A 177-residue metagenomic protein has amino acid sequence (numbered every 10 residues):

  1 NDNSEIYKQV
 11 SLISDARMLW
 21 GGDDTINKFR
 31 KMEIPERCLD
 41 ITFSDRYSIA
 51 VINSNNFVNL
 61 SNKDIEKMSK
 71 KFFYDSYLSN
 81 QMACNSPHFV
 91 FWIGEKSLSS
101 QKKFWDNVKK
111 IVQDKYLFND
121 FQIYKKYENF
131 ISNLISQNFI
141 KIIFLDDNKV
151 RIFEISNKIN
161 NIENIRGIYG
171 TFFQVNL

Functional and structural regions predicted by a protein language model:
N1-V90, G94-E95: Conserved NAD(P)+-binding/catalytic subdomain of aldehyde/semialdehyde dehydrogenases
E66, K70, S79-L177: NAD(P)-dependent aldehyde/semialdehyde dehydrogenase
